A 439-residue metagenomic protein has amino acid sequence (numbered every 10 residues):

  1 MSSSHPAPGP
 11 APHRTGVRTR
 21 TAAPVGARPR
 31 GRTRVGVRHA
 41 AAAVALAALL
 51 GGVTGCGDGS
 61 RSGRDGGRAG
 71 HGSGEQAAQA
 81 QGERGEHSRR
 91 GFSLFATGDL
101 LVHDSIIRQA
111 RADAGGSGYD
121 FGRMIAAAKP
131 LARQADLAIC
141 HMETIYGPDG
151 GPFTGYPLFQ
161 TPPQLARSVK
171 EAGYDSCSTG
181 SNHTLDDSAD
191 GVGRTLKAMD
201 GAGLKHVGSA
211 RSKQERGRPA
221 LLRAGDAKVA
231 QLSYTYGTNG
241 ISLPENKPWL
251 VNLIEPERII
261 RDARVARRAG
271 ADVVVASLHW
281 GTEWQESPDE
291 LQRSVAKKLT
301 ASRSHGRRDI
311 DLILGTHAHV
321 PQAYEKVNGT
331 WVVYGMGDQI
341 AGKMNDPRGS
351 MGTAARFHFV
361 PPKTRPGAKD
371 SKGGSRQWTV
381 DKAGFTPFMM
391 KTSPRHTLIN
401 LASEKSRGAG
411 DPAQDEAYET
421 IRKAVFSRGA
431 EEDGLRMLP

Functional and structural regions predicted by a protein language model:
S2-G9, H13, G57-P439: Acidic, metal/ion-coordinating pockets
H13-A45: N-terminal export and membrane-targeting signals
V44-L50, V275: Hydrophobic alpha-helical targeting segments used for export or membrane insertion
G52-G55: C-terminal motif of bacterial Sec signal peptides marking the signal peptidase cleavage site
